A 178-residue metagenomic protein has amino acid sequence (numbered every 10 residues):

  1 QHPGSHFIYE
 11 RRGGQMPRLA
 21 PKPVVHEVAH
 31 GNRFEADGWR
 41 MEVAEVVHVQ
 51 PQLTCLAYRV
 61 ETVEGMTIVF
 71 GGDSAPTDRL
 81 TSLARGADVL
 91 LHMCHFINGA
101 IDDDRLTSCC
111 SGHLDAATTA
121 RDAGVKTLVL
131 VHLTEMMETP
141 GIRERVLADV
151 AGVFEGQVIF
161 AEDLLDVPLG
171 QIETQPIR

Functional and structural regions predicted by a protein language model:
Q1-G65, L147-I177: Binuclear metal-dependent hydrolase catalytic cores
V47-Q50, D73-T77: Short beta->alpha connector loops
A57, E64-T67, A75-L165: Cap/insert and terminal regions of metallo-dependent hydrolase folds
